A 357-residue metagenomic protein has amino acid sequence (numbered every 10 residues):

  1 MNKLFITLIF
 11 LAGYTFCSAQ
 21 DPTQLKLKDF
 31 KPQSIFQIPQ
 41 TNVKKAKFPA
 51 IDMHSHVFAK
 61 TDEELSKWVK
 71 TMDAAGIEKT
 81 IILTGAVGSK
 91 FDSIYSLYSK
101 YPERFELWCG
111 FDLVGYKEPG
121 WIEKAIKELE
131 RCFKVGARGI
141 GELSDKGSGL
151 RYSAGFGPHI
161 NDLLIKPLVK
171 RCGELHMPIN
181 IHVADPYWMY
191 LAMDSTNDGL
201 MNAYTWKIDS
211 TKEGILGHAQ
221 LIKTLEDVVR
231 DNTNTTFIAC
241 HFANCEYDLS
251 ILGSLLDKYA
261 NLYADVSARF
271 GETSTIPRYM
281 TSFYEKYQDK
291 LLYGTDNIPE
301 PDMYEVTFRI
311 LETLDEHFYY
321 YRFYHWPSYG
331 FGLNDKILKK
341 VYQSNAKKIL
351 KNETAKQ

Functional and structural regions predicted by a protein language model:
M1-Q20: Bacterial Sec-dependent N-terminal signal peptides
Q20-E103: An N-terminally biased module of ancient metal coordination in phosphate/nucleic-acid-related enzymes
D21, I38-T41, D92-K207: Active-site gating/metal-coordination segments in enzymes
K26-D29, K47, R104, Y187-K212 (+1 more regions): Active-site gating loops and adjacent loop-to-helix segments of metal-dependent hydrolytic enzymes
S34, T61-D62, V69, A219-D227 (+1 more regions): H/E-rich (His + Asp/Glu) clusters that bind or coordinate divalent metals
I51-S55, T80-I82, F105-G110, I140-E142 (+4 more regions): Hydrophobic faces of well-ordered beta-strands that scaffold small-molecule active sites in alpha/beta enzyme cores
H54, M72, C132, I140 (+4 more regions): Conserved, mostly hydrophobic/aromatic
V57-L65, I82-D92, V114-E123, L150 (+4 more regions): Acidic-and-aromatic substrate-binding clefts and catalytic sites of carbohydrate-active enzymes
